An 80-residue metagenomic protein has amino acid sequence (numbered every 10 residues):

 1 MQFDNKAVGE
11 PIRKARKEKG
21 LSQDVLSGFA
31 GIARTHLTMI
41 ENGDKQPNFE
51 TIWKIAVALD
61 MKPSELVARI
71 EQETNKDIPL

Functional and structural regions predicted by a protein language model:
M1-E18: A short, Lys/Arg-rich alpha-helix, primarily the initiator
I12, Q23, R34, F49-I52: Helix-turn-helix DNA-binding elements, focusing on the entry/boundary residues of the two helices that contact DNA
K17, G28, V57: Alpha-helical residues within the helix-turn-helix
G20-M39: Short alpha-helical DNA-recognition segment
D44-K54, P63: Short, basic-rich loop-to-helix N-cap that marks the start of a DNA-contacting helix
V57, E65-L80: Short, charged recognition helix plus adjacent turn of helix-turn-helix-like nucleic-acid-binding domains
